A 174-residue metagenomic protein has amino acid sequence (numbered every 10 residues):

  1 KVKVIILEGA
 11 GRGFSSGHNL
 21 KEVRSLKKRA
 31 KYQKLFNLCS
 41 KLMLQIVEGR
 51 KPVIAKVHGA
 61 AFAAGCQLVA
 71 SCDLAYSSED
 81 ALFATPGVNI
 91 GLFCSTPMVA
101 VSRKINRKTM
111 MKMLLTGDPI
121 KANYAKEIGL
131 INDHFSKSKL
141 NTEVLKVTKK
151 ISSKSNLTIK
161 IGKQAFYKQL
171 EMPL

Functional and structural regions predicted by a protein language model:
K1, L170-L174: Short, intrinsically disordered, charge-balanced linker/junction segments flanking boundaries in proteins
K1-E8, L44, V147: Conserved CoA-thioester-binding segment of acyl-CoA-metabolizing enzymes
E8-Q45, A61, P173: Glycine- (often His-adjacent) and acidic-residue-rich active-site loop that binds/positions the CoA thioester
R12, I90-G91, Y167: Active-site proximal helix/loop that lines the substrate pocket of Rossmann-like NAD(P)-dependent oxidoreductase domains
L44-L157: Crotonase-fold acyl-CoA enzyme core
M113-L114, A165, Q169: Helix-loop "lid/cap" segments that line or gate small-molecule binding pockets
